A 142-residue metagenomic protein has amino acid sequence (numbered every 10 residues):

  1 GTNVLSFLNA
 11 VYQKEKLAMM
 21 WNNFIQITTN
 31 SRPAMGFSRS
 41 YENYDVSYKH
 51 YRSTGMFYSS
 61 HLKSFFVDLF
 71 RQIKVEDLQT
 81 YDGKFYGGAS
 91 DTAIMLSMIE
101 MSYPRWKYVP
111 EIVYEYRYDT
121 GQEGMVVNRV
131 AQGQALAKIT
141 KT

Functional and structural regions predicted by a protein language model:
T2-S38: Conserved donor NDP-sugar-binding/catalytic core segment of glycosyltransferases
M19-W21, S64, W106-P110: A structural signal for short, well-ordered beta-strand segments and their strand-loop junctions that often border
Q26-A34, H61, G83, Y108-R129: Active-site donor/metal-binding and catalytic loop motifs of nucleotide-sugar-dependent glycosylation enzymes
P33-M56, V67-R71: Short, flexible, basic/aromatic active-site loop/helix in glycosyltransferases
Y58, I112, V126-T142: Catalytic core of nucleotide-sugar-dependent glycosyltransferases
H61, F66, K74: A conserved mid-domain beta-alpha-beta active-site/ligand-binding segment of alpha/beta enzyme cores
F85-I94: Acidic donor-binding loop at a coil-to-helix junction in glycosyltransferase catalytic cores that engages
